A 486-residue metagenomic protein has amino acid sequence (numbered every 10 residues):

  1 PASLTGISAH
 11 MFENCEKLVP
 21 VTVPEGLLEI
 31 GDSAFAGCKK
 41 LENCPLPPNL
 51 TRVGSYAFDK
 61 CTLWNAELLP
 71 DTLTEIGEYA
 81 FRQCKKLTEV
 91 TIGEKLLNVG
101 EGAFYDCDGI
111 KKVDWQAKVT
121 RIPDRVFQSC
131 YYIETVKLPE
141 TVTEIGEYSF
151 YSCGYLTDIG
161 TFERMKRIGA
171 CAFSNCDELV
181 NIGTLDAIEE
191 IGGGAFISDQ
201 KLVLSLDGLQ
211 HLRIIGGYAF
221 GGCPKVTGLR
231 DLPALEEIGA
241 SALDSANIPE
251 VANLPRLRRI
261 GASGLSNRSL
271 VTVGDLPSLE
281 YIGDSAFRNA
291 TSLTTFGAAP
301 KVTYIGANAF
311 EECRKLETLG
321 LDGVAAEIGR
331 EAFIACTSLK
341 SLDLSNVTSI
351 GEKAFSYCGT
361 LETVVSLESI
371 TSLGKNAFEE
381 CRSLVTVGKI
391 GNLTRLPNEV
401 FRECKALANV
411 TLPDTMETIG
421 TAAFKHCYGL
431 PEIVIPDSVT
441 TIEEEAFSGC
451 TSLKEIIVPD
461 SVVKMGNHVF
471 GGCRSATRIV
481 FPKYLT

Functional and structural regions predicted by a protein language model:
P1-G6, E16-E29, K39-R52, T62-E75 (+18 more regions): Structural signature of tandem-repeat unit edges
S8-E13, G31-A34, G54-A57, G77-A80 (+17 more regions): Consensus positions within tandem repeat domains that build extended binding/scaffold surfaces
